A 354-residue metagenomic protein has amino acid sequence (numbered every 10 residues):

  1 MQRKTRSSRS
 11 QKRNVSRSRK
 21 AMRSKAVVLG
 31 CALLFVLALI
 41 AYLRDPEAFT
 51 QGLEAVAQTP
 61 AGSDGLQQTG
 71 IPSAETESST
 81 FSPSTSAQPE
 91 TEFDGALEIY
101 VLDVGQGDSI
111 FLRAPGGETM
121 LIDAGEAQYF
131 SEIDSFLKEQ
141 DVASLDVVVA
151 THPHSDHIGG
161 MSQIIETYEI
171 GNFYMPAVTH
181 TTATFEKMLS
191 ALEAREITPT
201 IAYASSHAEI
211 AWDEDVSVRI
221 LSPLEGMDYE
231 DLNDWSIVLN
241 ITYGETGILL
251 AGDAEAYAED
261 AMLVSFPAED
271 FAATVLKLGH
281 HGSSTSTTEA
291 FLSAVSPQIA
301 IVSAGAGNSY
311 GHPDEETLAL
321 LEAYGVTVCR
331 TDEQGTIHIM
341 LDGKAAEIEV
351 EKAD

Functional and structural regions predicted by a protein language model:
Q2-D354: Non-globular, low-confidence helical/coil segments that flank catalytic cores
